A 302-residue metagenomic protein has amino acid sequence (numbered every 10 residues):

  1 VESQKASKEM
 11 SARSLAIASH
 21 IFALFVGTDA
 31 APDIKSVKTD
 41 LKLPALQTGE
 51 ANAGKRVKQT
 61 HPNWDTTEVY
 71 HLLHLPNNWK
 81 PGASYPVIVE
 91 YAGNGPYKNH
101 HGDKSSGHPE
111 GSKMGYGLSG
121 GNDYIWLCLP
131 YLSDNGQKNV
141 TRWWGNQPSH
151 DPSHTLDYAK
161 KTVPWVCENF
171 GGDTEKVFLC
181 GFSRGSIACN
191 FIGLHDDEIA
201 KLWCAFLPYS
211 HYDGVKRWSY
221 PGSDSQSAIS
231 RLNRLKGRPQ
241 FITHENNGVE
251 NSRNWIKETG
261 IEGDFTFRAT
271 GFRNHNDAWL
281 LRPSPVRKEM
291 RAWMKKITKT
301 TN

Functional and structural regions predicted by a protein language model:
F25-V87, Y124, Y220, N254 (+4 more regions): A domain-start/cap signature at the N-terminus of enzymes
N78-G82, R142-S183: Gly/Ser-rich "nucleophile elbow"/oxyanion-hole loop immediately N-terminal to the catalytic nucleophile in hydrolases
A83-Y85, K98-K104, Q137-R142, N190-I192 (+2 more regions): Short, solvent-exposed loop/turn and secondary-structure capping segments
V89-G93: The conserved beta1-alpha1 loop
N94-K160: Active-site machinery of serine-nucleophile hydrolases
S186-E198: Short glycine-enriched nucleophile-adjacent loop and the immediately C-terminal alpha-helix near the catalytic center
E198-R287: The feature captures the conserved acid-bearing segment of alpha/beta-hydrolase catalytic domains
S284-N302: Catalytic active-site module of serine/aspartate enzymes centered on a nucleophile-bearing elbow/loop
